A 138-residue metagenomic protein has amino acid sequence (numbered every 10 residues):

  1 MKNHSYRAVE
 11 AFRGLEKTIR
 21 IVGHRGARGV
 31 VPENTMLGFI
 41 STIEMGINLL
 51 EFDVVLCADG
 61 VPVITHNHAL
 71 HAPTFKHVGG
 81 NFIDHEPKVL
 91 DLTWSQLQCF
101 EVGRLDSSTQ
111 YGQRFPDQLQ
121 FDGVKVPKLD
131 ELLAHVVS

Functional and structural regions predicted by a protein language model:
M1-S138: Phosphate-group recognition and catalysis centered on beta-loop-alpha active-site segments
